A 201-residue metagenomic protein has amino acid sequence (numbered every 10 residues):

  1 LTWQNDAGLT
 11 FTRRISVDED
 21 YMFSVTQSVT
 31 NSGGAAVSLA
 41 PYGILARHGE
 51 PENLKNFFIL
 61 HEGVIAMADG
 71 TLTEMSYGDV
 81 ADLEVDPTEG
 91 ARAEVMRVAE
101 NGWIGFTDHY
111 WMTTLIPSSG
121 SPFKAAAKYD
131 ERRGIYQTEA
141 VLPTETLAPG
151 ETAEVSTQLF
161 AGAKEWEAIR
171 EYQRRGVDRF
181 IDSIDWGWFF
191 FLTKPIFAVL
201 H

Functional and structural regions predicted by a protein language model:
L1-D182: Soluble non-transmembrane domains of integral membrane proteins
I169-H201: Cytosolic-side membrane-insertion boundary helix
